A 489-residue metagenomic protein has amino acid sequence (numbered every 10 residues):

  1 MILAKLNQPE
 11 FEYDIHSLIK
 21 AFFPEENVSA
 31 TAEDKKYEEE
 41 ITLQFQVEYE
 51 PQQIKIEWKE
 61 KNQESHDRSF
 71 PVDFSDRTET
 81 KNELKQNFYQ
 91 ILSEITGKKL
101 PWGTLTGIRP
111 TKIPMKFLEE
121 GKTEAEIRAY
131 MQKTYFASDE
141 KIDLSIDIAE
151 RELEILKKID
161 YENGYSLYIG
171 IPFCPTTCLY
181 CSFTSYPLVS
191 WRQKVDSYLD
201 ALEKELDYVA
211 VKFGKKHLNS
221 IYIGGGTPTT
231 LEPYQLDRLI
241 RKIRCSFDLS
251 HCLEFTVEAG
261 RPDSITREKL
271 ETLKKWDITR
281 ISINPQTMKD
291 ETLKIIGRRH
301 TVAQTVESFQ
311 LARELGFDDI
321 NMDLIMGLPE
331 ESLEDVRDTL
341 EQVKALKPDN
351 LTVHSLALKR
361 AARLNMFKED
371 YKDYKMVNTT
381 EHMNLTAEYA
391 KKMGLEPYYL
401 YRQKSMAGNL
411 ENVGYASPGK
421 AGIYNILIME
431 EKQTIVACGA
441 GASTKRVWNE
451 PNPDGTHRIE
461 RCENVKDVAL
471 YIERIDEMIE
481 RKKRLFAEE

Functional and structural regions predicted by a protein language model:
M1-E124, P418-E489: Radical SAM enzyme core and accessory elements
V28-E40, A361-C438: A C-terminal junction/extension of Radical SAM enzymes
I54-W58, I169, I283: Short beta-strand motif preference
T96-K99, E119-L167: N-terminal [4Fe-4S]-dependent radical SAM core
D147-I148, Y180, V257: Key residue(s) within conserved catalytic/signature motifs
E162-S197: Canonical Radical SAM [4Fe-4S] cluster-binding loop centered on the CxxxCxxC motif and its immediate flanking residues
G164-S166, S220, E254, N350 (+2 more regions): Beta-sheet entry/capping signal
S185-T386: Conserved non-cysteine loop/helix-boundary elements of the Radical SAM core domain that shape
